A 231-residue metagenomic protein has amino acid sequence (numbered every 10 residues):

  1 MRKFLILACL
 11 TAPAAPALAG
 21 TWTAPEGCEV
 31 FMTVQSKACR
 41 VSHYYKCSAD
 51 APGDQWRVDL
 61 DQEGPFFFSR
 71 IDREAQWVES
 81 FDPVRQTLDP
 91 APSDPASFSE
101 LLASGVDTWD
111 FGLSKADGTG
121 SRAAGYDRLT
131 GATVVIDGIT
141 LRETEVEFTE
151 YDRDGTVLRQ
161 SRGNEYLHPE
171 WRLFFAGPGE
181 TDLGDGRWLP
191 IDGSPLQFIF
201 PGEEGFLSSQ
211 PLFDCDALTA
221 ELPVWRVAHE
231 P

Functional and structural regions predicted by a protein language model:
M1-F4: Positively charged n-region of N-terminal signal peptides that target proteins for export
I6-L7, A17: Cleavable N-terminal signal peptides
A12-A14: N-terminal signal peptide c-region/cleavage motif recognized by signal peptidases
L18-Q55, F98-G112, A116, L222-P223 (+1 more regions): N-terminal cleavable signal peptides for secretion/export
S42, F66-F67, S121-R128, E143 (+1 more regions): Short, surface-exposed coil-to-beta transition loops
S48-S104: An acidic-aromatic
S97-D154: Extended beta-strand-rich segments in extracellular/periplasmic secretory proteins, especially within noncatalytic
I139-V224: Extended soluble regions of mature proteins
